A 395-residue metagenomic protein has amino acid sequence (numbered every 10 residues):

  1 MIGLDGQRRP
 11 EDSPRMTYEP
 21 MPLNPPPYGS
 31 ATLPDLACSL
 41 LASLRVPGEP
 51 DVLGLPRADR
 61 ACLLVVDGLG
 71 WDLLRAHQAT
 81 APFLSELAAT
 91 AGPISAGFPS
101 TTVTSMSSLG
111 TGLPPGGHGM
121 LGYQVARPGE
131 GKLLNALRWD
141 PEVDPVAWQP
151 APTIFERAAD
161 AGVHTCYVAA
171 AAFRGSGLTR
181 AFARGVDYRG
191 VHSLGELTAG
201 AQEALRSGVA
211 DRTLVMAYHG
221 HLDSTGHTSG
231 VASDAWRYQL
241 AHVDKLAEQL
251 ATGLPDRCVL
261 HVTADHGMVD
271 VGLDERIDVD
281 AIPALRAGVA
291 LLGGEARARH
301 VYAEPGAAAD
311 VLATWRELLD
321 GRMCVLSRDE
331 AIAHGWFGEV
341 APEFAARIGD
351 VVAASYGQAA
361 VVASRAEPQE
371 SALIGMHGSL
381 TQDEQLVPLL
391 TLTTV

Functional and structural regions predicted by a protein language model:
R9, P14-G48, A76, A81-G92 (+2 more regions): His/Asp/Glu-rich, glycine-adjacent segments that coordinate divalent cations and/or stabilize oxyanion chemistry on
A61-L69, H77: A structured, charge-rich N-terminal accessory region that forms the first stable segment of a protein and links
L63-V65, L214-Y218, H261, V352: Structural motif
D67-G68, H266-M268: Active-site metal-binding loops of divalent metal-dependent hydrolases
A88-M106, L285-P305: A short, conserved beta-to-alpha structural element at the edge of catalytic cores that scaffolds binding
L222-L260: A long, amphipathic alpha-helix that forms part of the scaffold/cap immediately adjacent to metal-dependent active
M268-G294: Acidic/histidine-rich catalytic neighborhood
A290-V395: Active-site neighborhoods of enzymes that stabilize oxyanions during catalysis
